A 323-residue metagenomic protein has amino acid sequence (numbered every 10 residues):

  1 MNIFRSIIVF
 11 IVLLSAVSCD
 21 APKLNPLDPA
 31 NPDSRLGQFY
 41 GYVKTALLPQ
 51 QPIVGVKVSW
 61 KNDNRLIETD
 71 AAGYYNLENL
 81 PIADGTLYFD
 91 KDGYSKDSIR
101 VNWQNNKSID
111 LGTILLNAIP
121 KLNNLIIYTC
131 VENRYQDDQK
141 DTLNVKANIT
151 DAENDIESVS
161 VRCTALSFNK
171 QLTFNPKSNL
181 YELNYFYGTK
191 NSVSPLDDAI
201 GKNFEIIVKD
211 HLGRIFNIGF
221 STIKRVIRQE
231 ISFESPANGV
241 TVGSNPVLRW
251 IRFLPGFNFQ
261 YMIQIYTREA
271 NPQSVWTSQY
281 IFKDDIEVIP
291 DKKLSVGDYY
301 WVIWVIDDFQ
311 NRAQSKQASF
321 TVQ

Functional and structural regions predicted by a protein language model:
L14-Y42, L47, S95, S108: Bacterial Sec-dependent N-terminal signal peptides
K23-A30, W103-L125, S232-E234: Extracellular beta-sheet/turn segments enriched in Thr/Pro/Gly and aliphatic residues
F39, L47-N62, D155-V159: Short, ordered, surface-exposed loop/turn motifs in non-cytosolic proteins
G41, T69-L77, I114, N179-Y181: Glycine-centered loop-to-beta-strand initiation motif
V54, D63-Y74: Short, acidic Ser/Thr/Gly-rich low-complexity loop/linker segments typical of extracellular and cell-surface proteins
N76-D84, D92-G93: Short Pro-Gly-centered beta-turn/loop motif in secreted/extracellular proteins
Y88-Q104: A short, solvent-exposed loop/turn motif at the edges and junctions of modular extracellular/periplasmic domains
V145-D155, D210, R252-F257, D307: Extracellular acidic, Ser/Thr/Pro-rich low-complexity tracts
